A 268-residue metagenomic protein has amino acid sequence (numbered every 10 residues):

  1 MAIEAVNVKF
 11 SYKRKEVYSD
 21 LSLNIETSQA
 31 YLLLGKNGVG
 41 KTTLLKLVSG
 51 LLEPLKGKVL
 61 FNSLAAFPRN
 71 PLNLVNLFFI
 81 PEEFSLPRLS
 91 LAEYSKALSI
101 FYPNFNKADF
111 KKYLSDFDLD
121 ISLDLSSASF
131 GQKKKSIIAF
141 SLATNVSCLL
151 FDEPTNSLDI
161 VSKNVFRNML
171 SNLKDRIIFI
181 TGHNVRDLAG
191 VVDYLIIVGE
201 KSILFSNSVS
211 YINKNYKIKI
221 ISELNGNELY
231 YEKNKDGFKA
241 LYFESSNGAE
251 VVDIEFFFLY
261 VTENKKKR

Functional and structural regions predicted by a protein language model:
I3, Y18-D20: Conserved structural motif at the start of ABC-family nucleotide-binding domains
L34-K36: The feature captures the beta-strand-to-loop junction immediately N-terminal to the Walker
S49: Helix-to-loop junction immediately C-terminal to a conserved catalytic motif
G57-N73: Conserved ABC transporter NBD signature motif
F79-G131: ABC-family P-loop ATPase nucleotide-binding domains
I138: Hydrophobic anchor residue at the start of the ABC signature
L149-E153: Catalytic Walker B motif of ABC-type/P-loop ATPase nucleotide-binding domains
V165-F179, H183-Y242: ABC transporter nucleotide-binding domain
